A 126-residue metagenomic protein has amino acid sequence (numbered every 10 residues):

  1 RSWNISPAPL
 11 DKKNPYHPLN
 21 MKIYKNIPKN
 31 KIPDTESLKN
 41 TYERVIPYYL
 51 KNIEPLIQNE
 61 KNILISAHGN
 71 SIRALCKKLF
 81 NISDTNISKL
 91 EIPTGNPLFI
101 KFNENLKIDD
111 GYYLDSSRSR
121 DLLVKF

Functional and structural regions predicted by a protein language model:
R1-K13, D34, L38-K39, K51-N62 (+1 more regions): Acidic, low-complexity terminal tails and accessory targeting/binding regions of phosphate-metabolizing enzymes
N4-N30: Active-site rim beta-loop-alpha module in soluble metabolic enzymes
I23, P47, G111-Y112: Intrinsically disordered, low-complexity N-terminal regions enriched in serine/proline/glycine with scattered basic
Y24-I27, N59-I63: A broad, low-specificity signal for short, low-complexity segments enriched in glycine/proline and polar/charged
L38-I46: Amphipathic, non-transmembrane alpha-helical scaffold segments
E43, I65-A67: Short beta-strand scaffold positions
